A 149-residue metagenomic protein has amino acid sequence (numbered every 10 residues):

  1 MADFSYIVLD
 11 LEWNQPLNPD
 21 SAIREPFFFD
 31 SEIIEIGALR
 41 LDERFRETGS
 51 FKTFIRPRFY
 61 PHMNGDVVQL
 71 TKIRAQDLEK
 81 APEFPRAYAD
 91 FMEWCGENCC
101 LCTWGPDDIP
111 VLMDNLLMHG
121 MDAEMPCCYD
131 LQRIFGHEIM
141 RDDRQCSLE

Functional and structural regions predicted by a protein language model:
M1-L11, Q15-P19: N-terminal accessory regions of nucleic-acid-interacting proteins
A2-S5, S31-I36, R40-I73, M92-E149: Metal-dependent phosphoesterase core characteristic of DEDDh/y 3'-5' exonuclease domains
P19-G37: A short alpha/beta connector and helix-capping loop motif
F27, D77-K80, R141: Alpha-helix initiation/capping motif
D66-Y88: Metal-dependent phosphoesterase signature
